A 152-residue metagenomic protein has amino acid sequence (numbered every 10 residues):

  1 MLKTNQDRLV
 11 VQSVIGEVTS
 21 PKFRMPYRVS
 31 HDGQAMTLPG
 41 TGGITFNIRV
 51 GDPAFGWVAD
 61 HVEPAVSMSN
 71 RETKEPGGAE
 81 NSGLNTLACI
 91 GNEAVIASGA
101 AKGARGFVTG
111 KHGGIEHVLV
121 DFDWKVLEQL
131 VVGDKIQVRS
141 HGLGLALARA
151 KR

Functional and structural regions predicted by a protein language model:
D7-R152: Conserved mixed alpha/beta catalytic, RNA-binding, or beta-rich assembly cores of soluble enzyme, regulatory
